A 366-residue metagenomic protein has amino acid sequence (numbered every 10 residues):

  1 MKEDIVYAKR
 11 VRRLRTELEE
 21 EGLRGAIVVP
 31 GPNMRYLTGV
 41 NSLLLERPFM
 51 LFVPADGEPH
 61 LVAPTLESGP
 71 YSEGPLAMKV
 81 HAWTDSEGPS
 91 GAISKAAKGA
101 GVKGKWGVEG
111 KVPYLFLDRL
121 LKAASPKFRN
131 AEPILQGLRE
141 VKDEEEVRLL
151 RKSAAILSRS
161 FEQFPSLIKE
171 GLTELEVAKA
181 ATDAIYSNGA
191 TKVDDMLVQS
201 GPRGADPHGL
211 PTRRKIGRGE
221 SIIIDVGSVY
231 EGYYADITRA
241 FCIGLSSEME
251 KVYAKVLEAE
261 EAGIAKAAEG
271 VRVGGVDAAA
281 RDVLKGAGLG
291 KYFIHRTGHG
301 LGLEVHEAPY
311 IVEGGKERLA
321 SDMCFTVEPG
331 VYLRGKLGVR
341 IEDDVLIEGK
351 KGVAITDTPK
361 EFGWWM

Functional and structural regions predicted by a protein language model:
M1-M366: Active-site neighborhoods and metal-handling regions in enzymes and metal-associated proteins
